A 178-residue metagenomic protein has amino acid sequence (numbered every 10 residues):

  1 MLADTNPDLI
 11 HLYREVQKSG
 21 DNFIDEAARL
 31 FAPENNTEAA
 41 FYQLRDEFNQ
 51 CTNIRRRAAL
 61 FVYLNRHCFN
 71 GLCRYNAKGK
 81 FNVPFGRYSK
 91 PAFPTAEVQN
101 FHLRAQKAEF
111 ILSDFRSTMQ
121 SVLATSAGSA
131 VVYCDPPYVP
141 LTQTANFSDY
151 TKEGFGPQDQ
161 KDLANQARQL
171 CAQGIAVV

Functional and structural regions predicted by a protein language model:
A3: The conserved SAM/SAH-binding core of class I Rossmann-like methyltransferase domains, concentrating on the hydrophobic
N6: Conserved SAM/SAH-binding beta-strand->alpha-helix loop
I10: Short alpha-helix immediately C-terminal to the canonical SAM-binding loop
Y13: Conserved SAM-binding loop
Q17-F147, D162, L170-Q173: SAM-dependent nucleic-acid methyltransferase catalytic core
D149-V178: Long, positively charged, glycine-interspersed low-complexity recognition regions
